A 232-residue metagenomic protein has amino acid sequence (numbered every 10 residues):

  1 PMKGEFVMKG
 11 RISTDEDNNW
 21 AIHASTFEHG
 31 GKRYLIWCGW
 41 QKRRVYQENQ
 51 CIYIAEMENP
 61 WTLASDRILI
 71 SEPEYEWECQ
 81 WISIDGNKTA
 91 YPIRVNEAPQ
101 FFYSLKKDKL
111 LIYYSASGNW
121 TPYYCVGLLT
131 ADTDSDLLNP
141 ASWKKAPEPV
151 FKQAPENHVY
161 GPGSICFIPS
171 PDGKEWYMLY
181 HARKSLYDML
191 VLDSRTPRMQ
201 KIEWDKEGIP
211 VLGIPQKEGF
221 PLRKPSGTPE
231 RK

Functional and structural regions predicted by a protein language model:
P1-K232: Carbohydrate-active catalytic/glycan-binding domains of CAZyme proteins, especially the secreted or lumenal ectodomains
